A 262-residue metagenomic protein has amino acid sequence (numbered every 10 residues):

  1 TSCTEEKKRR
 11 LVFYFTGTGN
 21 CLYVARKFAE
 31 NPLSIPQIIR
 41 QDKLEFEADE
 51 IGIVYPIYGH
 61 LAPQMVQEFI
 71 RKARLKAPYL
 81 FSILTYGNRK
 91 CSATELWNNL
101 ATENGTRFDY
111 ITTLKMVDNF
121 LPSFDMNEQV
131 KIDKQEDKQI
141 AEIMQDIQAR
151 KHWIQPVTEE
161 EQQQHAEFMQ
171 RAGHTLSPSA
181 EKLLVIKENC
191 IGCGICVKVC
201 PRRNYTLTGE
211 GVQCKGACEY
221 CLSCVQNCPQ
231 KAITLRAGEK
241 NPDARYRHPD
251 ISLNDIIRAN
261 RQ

Functional and structural regions predicted by a protein language model:
T1-S2, V66, L183-I186, I233: Generic preference for hydrophobic/aromatic residues in regular secondary structure cores
C3-V12, T16-V24, A29-Y55, G59-S177 (+2 more regions): FMN-binding flavodoxin-like domain, especially the glycine-rich phosphate-binding loop
F81-I83, E181-K182, G209: A short, structure-level motif marking secondary-structure boundaries and short turns
W97, M126, S177-K182, E219-S223 (+1 more regions): Repeat-unit-sized solenoid/scaffold elements
E161-P201: A mid-sequence, solvent-exposed acidic-amphipathic segment
V185-I186, I191-E219, S223-N241: Iron-sulfur cluster-binding cysteine motifs and their immediate structural context in ferredoxin-like electron-transfer
